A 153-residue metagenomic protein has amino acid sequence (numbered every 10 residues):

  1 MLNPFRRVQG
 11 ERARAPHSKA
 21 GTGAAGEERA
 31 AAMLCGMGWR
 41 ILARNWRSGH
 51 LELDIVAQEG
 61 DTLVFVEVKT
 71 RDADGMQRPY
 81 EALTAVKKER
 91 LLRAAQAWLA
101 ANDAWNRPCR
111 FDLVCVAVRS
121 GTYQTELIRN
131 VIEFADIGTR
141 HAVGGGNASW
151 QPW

Functional and structural regions predicted by a protein language model:
M1-R44: Acidic-basic catalytic patches of nuclease active cores, encompassing PD-(D/E)XK and other metal-cofactor nuclease
E11-R12, T70-S120: Catalytic cores of nucleic-acid endonucleases
H17, G21, A25, H50 (+3 more regions): Residues at secondary-structure transition points
L34, L53-G75, L91: Conserved catalytic cores of phosphodiester-cleaving nucleases, focusing on short active-site segments
S48-L51, G121: Short acidic/glycine-enriched loop/turn segments that link adjacent beta-strands
H50, L63-F65, P108, T125: Structural motif
A101-W153: Domain-level recognition of nuclease-like catalytic cores that cleave nucleotide substrates
